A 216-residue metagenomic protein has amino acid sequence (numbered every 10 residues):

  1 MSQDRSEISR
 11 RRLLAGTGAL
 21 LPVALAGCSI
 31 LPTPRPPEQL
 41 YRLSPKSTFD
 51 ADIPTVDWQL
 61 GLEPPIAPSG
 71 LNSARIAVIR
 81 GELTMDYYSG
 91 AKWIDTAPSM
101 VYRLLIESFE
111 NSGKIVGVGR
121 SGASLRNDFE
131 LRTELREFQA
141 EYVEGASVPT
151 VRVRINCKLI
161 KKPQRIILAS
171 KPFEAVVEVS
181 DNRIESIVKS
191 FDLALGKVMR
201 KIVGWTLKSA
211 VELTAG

Functional and structural regions predicted by a protein language model:
M1-S9, G16-A26: N-terminal secretory signal peptides
S29-P98, S209-G216: A structural "domain/chain start" motif
L31-A51, V56, S112-Q164: Surface-exposed short loop/turn segments
D86-K92, P163-K201: Short secondary-structure boundary motifs at beta->alpha junctions and helix caps
P98, Y102, I106, D192-L195 (+2 more regions): Extracytoplasmic/secreted envelope proteins and their assembly/folding machinery, especially bacterial periplasmic
I106, E110-K114, V203-L207: Sec-exported extracytoplasmic/periplasmic mature domains
V148-K158, S170, L195-S209: C-terminal or internal capping secondary-structure element at the end of a domain, subdomain, or sheet
